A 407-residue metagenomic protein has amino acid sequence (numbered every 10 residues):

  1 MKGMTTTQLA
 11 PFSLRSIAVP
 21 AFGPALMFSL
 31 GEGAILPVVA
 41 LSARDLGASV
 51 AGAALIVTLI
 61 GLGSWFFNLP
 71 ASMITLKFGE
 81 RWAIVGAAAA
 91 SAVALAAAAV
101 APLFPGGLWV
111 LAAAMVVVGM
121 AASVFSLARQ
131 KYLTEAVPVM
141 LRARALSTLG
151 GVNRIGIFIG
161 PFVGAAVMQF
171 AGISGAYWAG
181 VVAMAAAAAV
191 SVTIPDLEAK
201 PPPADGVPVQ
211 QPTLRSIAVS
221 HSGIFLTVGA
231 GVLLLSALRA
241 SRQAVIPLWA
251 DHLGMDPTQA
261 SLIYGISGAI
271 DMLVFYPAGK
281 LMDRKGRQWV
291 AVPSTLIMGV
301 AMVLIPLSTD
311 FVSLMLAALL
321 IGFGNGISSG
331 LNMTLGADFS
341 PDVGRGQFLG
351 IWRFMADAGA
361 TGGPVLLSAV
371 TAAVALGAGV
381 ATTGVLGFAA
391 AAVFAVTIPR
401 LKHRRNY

Functional and structural regions predicted by a protein language model:
K2-R15, D196-V228: Juxtamembrane intracellular "pre-TM" segments in multi-pass secondary transporters
F12-G61, L226-T227, R239-W249, L253: Helix-loop boundary and gating motifs at the non-cytosolic
G61-L69, I157-F158, G268-Y276, A360-T361: Residue-level signature of mid-helix packing/kink "hotspots" within the transmembrane helices of 12-pass Major
F67-E80, V274-G286: Helix-to-loop junctions at the C-terminal end of transmembrane segments in multipass secondary transporters
A90-P105, I297-T309: C-terminal ends and interior cores of transmembrane alpha-helices in multi-pass membrane transporters/permeases
V116-N153, L335: Cytoplasmic helix-loop-helix junction between adjacent transmembrane helices in 12-TM secondary transporters
V182-A204, V393-I398: C-terminal membrane-cytosol helix-exit motif in multi-pass small-molecule transporters
